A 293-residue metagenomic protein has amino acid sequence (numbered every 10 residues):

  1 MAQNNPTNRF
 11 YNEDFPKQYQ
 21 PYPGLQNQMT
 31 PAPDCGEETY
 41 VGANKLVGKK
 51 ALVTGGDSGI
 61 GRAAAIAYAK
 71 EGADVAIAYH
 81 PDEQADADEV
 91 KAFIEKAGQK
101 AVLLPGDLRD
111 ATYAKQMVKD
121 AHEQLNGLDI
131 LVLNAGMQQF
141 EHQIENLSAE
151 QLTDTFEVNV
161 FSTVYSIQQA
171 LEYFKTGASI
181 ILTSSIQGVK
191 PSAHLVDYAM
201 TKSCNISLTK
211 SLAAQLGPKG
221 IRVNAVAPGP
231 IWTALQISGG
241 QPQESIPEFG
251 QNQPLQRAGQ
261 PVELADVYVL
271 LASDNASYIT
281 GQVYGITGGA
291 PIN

Functional and structural regions predicted by a protein language model:
D14, D110, K115, G136-T153 (+2 more regions): Conserved mid-core segment of classical short-chain dehydrogenase/reductases
M29, E37-E38, E141, K190 (+2 more regions): Short C-terminal tail/terminal secondary-structure segment of NAD(P)H-dependent dehydrogenase/reductase domains
L125, Y173, R257-I286, P291: C-terminal substrate-recognition "lid" of short-chain dehydrogenase/reductases
D129, E145-V164, I181, N205 (+1 more regions): Catalytic Tyr-X3-Lys loop
I167, T201, T209: Active-site helix of classical SDR
S185: Residue(s) in the substrate-gating loop at a strand-loop-helix junction that position the organic substrate next
V196, P218, P230-Q253: A glycine/serine/threonine-rich, flexible loop-to-helix segment that serves as the NAD(P) cofactor-binding "lid"
G217, R222, I279-G281: Short, small/polar-rich loop/turn modules that mediate ligand/substrate recognition or access, typified
